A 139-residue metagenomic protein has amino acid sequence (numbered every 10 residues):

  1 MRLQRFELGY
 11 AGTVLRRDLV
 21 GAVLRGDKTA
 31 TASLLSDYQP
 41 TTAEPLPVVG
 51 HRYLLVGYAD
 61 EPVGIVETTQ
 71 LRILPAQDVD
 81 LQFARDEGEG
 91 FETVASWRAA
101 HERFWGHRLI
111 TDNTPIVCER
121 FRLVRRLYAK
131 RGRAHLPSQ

Functional and structural regions predicted by a protein language model:
M1-I65, T69-Q139: Mixed-charge, low-complexity intrinsically disordered regions
